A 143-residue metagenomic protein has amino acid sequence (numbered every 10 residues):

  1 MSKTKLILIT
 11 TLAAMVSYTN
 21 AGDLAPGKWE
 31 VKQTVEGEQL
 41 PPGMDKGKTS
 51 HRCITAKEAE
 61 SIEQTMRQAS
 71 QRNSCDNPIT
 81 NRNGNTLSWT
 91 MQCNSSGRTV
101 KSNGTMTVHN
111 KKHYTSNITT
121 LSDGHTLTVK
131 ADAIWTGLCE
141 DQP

Functional and structural regions predicted by a protein language model:
M1-L8: Bacterial N-terminal signal peptides that target proteins for export
M15-D23: Sec/Tat signal peptide C-region and signal peptidase I cleavage site
A25-G27: A glycine-anchored, Pro-Gly-centered beta-turn/N-cap motif
Q33, S88-S95, S116-S122: Short beta-strand segments that buttress and anchor functional surface loops
Q33-T65, S70: Short, solvent-exposed loop/hinge segments that bridge or flank secondary-structure elements
R52, P78, K101-V108, N117-T119 (+1 more regions): Hydrophobic/aromatic beta-strand elements that line small-molecule binding cavities or substrate pockets in beta-rich
Q64-T105: Mid-chain, structured segments of secreted extracytoplasmic proteins
L121-P143: Edge beta-strand at a domain terminus
